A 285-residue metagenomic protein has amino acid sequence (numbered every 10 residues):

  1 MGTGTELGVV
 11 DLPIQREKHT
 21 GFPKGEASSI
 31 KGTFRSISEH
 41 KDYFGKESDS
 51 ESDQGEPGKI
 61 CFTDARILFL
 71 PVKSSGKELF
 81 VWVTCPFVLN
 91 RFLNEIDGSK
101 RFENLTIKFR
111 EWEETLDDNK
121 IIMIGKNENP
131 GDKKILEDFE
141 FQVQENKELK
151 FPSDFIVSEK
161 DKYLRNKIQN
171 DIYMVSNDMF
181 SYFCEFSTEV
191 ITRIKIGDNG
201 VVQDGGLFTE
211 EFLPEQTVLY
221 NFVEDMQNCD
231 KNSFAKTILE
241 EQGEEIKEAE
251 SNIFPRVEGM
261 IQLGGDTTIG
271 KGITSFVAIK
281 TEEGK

Functional and structural regions predicted by a protein language model:
M1-K285: Basic, Gly/Ser/Thr-rich N-terminal segments that form RNA-phosphate-binding interfaces in CRISPR RAMP
